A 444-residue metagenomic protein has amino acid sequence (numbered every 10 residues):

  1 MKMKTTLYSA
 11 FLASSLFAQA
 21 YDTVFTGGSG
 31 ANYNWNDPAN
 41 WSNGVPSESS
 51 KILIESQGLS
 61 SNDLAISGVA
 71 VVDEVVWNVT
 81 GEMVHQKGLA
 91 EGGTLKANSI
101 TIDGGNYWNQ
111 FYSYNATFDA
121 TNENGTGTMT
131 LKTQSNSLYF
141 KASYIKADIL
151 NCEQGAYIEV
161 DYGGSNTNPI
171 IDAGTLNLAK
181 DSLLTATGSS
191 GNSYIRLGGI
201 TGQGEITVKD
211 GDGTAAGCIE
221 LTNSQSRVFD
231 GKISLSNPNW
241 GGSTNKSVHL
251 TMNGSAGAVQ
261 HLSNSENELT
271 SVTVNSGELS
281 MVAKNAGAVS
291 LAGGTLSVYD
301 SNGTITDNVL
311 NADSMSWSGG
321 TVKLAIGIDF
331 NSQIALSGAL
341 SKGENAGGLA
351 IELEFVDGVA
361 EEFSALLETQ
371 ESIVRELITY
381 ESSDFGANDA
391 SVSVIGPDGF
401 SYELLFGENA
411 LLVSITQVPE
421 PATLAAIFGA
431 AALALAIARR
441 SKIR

Functional and structural regions predicted by a protein language model:
K2-Q19: Gram-negative bacterial Sec-dependent N-terminal signal peptides
F17-W108, N115-N122, L131-K132, Y144 (+3 more regions): Solvent-exposed adhesion/ligand-recognition segments of exported proteins
T23, S29-G30, I102, Y107-W108 (+7 more regions): Extracellular repeat-rich scaffold modules on cell surfaces
S190-S193, Q203, E220, S280-S372: Extracellular beta-strand/loop-rich repeat segments of large surface/secreted proteins
E420-A438: A short, hydrophobic C-terminal helix/tail in secreted or cell-surface proteins
S441-R444: Short, charged juxtamembrane terminal tails flanking transmembrane helices
